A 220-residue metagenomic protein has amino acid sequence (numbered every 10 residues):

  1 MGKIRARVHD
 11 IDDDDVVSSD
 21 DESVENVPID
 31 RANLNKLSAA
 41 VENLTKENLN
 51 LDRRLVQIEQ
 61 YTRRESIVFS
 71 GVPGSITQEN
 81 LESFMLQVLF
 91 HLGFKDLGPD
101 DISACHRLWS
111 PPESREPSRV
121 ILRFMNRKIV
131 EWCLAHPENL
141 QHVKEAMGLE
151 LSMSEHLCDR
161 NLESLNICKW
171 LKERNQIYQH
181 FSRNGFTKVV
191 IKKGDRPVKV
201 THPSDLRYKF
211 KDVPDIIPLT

Functional and structural regions predicted by a protein language model:
G2-V24, P28-T220: C-terminal folded interaction/catalytic domains of modular proteins that assemble large macromolecular complexes
